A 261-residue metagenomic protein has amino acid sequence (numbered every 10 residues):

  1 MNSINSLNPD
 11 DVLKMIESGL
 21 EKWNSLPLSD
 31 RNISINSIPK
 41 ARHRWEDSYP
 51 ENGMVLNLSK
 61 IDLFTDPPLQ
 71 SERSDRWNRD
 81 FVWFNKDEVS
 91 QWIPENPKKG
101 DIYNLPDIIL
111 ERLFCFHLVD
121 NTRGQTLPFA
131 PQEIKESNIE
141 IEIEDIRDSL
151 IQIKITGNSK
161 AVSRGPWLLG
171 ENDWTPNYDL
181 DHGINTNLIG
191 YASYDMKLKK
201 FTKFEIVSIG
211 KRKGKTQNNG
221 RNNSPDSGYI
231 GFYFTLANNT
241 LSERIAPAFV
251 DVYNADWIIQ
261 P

Functional and structural regions predicted by a protein language model:
M1-V12: A short, hydrophobic beta-strand/beta-hairpin element that forms part of a small beta-sheet core
D10-W45: Long, acidic/polar, low-complexity amphipathic helices and coiled-coil-like
I33-P261: Acidic, serine/threonine-rich low-complexity disordered tracts
